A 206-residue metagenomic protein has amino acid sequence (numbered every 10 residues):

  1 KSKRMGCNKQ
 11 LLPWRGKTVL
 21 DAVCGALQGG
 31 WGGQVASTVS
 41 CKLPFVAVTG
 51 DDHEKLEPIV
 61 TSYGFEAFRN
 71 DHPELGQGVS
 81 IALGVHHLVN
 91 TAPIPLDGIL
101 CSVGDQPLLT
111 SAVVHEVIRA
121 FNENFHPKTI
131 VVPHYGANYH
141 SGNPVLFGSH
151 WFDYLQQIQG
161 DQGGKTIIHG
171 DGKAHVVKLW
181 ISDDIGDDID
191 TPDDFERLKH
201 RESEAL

Functional and structural regions predicted by a protein language model:
K1-S141, S149, G172-S182: Nucleotide and nucleotide-moiety/phosphate-recognizing core
N143-F147, D187-I189: Short glycine- and hydrophobic/aromatic-rich loop-to-beta-strand nucleating segment in the catalytic cores
D153, Q157-L206: Conserved alpha/beta core of the MobA/IspD/sugar-nucleotide pyrophosphorylase nucleotidyltransferase superfamily
